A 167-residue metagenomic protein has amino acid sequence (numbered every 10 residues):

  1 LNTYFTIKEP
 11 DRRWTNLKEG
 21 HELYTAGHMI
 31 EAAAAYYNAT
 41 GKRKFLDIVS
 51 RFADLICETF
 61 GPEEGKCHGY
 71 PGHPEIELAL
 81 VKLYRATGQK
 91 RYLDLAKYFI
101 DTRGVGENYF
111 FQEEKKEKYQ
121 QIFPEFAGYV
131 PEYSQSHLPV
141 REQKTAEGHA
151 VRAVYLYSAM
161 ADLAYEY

Functional and structural regions predicted by a protein language model:
L1-Y167: Glycan-recognition and catalytic cores of secretory/periplasmic carbohydrate-active enzymes
